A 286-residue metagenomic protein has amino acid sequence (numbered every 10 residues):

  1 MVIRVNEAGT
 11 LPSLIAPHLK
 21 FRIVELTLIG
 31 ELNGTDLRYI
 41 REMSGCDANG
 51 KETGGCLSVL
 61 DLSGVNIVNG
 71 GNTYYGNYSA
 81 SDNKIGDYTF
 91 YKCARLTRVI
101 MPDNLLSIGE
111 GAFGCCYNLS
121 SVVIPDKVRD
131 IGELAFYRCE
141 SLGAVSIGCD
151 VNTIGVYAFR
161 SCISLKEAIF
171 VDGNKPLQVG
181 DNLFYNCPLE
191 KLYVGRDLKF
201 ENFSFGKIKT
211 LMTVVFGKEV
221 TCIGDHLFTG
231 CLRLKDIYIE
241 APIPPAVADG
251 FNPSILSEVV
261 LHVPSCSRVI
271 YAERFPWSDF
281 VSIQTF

Functional and structural regions predicted by a protein language model:
M1-E7, V24-L32, G50-N83, A94-S107 (+8 more regions): Structural signature of tandem-repeat unit edges
A8, P12, I29, G34-L37 (+4 more regions): Intrinsically disordered, low-complexity regions
T10-L19, T35-G45, T73, G111 (+5 more regions): Short, T/G/N/S-enriched strand-turn elements that build extracellular solenoid repeat scaffolds
G86-T89, G109-G114, G132-Y137, G155-R160 (+4 more regions): Consensus positions within tandem repeat domains that build extended binding/scaffold surfaces
Y185, E273: Short polybasic/polar patches that bind polyanions
R274-D279: Helix-loop-beta element that forms the nucleotide-linked donor phosphate-binding surface in glycosyltransferases
